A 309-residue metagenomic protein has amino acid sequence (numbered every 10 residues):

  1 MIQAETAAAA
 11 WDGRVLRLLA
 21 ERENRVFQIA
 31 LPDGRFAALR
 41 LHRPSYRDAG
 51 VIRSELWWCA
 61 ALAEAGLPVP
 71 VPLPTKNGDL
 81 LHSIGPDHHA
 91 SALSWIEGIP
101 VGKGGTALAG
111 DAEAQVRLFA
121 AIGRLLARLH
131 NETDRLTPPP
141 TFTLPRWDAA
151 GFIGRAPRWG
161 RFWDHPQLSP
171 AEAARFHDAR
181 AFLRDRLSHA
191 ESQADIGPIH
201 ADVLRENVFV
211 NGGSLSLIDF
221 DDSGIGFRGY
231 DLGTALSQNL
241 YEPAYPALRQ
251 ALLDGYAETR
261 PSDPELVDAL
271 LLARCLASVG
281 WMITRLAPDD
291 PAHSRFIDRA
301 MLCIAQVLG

Functional and structural regions predicted by a protein language model:
M1-G13: Juxta-kinase regulatory segment immediately upstream of eukaryotic protein kinase catalytic domains
R17-A20: Protein kinase glycine-rich loop
E23-A30, A38, P72, R184-Y230: Active-site acidic catalytic loop and adjacent metal/ATP-binding pocket of ATP-dependent phosphoryl transfer enzymes
P32-T137: ATP-binding pocket architecture of kinase catalytic cores
A109-A171, A194: A cross-family kinase active-site recognition segment
R117, S262-L272: All-alpha amphipathic helical-bundle segments outside canonical DNA-binding/catalytic cores that form hydrophobic
R228-R260, R274-D290: Active-site activation/catalytic loop segments of kinase-like enzymes and analogous catalytic loops in related
G280-G309: ATP/Mg2+ or Mg2+-diphosphate-binding catalytic cores that bind nucleotide phosphates or diphosphates via glycine-rich
